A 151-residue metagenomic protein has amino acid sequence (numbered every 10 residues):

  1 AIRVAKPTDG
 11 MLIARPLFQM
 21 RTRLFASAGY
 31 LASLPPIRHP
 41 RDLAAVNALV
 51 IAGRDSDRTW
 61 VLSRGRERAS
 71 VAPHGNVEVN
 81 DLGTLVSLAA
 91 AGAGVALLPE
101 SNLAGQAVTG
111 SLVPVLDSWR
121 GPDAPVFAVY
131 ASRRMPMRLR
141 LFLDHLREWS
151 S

Functional and structural regions predicted by a protein language model:
A1-V79: Acidic, Gly/Pro-rich loop/turn segments at junctions of secondary structure
K6, G53-S56, T84, D117 (+1 more regions): Residues that form or immediately flank small-molecule/cofactor binding pockets and catalytic motifs
R15, R41, V86-S87, R140: Alpha-helical segments flanking ligand/cofactor-binding loops in enzyme cores
F18, A32, R41-A44, A89-A90 (+2 more regions): Alpha-helix boundary recognition
L43-G53, G110-D123: Short flexible/disordered coil segments
S70-P114, R120-G121, S132: Hydrophobic hinge/microswitch elements
E100-T109, W119-S151: C-terminal effector-binding regulatory domain of bacterial HTH transcription factors
